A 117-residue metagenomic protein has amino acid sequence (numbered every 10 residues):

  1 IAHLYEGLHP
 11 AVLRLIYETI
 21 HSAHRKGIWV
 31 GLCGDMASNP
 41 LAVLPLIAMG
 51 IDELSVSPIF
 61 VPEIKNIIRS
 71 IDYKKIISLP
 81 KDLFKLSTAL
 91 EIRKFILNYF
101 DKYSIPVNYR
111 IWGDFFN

Functional and structural regions predicted by a protein language model:
I1-N117: Non-catalytic helical/linker scaffolds that mediate oligomerization, partner binding, and domain coupling around large
